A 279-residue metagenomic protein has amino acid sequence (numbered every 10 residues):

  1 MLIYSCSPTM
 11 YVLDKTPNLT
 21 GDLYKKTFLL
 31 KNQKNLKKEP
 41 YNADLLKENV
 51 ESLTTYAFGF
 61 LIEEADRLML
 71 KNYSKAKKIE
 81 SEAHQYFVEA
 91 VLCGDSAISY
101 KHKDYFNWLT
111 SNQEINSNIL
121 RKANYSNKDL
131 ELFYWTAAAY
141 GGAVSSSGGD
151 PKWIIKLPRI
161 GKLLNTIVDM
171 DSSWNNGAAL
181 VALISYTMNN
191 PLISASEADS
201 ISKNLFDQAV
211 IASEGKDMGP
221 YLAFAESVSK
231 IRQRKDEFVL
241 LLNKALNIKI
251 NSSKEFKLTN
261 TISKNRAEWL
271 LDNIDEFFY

Functional and structural regions predicted by a protein language model:
C6-P8: N-terminal Sec signal peptide cleavage junction
Y11-K31, K38, S52-T166, A178-Q208 (+4 more regions): Short coil/linker segments at helix-helix boundaries
N42-A43, D129, W174-N176, G215-D217: Residue-level recognition of tetratricopeptide repeat
D171: Ligand-binding pocket scaffold of soluble enzyme catalytic domains
A267: Acidic-aromatic/histidine active-site loop/patch
D272-N273, F277-Y279: Extracytoplasmic and endomembrane cell-envelope/extracellular-matrix remodeling and assembly machinery
